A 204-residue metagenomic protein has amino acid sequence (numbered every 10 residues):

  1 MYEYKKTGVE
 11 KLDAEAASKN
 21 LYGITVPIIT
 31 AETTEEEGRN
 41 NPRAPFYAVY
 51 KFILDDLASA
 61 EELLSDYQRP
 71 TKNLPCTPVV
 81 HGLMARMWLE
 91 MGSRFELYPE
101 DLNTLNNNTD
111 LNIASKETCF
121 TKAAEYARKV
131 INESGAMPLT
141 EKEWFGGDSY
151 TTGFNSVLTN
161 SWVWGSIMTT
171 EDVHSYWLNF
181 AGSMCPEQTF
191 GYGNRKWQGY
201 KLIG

Functional and structural regions predicted by a protein language model:
Y2-G204: Structured, solvent-exposed acidic/aromatic patches
